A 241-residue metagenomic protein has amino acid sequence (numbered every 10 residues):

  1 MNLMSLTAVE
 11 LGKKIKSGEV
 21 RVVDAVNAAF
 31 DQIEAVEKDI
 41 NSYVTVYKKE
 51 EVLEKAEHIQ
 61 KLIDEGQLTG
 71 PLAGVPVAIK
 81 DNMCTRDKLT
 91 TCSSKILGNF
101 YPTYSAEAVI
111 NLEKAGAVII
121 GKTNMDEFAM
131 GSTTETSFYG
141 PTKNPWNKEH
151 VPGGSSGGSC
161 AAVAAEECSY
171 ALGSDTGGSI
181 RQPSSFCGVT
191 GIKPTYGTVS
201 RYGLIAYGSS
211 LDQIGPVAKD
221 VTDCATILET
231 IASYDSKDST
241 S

Functional and structural regions predicted by a protein language model:
M1-E54: An N-terminal boundary/leader segment
L11-I15, I59, S159: Generic hydrophobic alpha-helical segments
G18, K80, D220: Short, conserved phosphate/pyrophosphate- and ester-handling motifs at nucleotide-, phospho-/glycolipid
I59-P76, D223: Immediate post-signal peptide segment of exported/extracytoplasmic ligand-binding proteins
A73-I214: Short glycine/serine-rich loop/turn segments
K193-S241: A short helix-breaking turn/cap at a secondary-structure junction
